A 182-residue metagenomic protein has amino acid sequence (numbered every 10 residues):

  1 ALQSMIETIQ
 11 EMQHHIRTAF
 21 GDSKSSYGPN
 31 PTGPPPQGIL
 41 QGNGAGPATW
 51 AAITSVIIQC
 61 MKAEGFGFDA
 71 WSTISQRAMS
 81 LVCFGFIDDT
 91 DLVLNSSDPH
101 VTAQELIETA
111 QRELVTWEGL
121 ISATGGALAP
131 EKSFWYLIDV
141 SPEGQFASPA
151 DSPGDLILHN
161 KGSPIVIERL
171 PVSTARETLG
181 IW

Functional and structural regions predicted by a protein language model:
A1-Q111, E118, G126, L137: Conserved polymerase palm-domain catalytic core
I16, F20, A127-T174: Short, conserved micro-motifs composed of acidic
R112-E113, E168: Residue-level preference for nonpolar/small residues embedded in alpha-helices
S122: Anion (oxyanion) recognition and catalysis
